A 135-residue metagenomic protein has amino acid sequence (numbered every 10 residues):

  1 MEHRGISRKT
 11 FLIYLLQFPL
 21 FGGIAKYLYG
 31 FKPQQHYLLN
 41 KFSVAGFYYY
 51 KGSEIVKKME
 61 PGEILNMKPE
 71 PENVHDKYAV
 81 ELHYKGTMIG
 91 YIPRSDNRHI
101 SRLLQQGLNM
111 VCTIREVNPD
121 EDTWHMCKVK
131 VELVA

Functional and structural regions predicted by a protein language model:
M1-A135: Conserved active-site motif detector
